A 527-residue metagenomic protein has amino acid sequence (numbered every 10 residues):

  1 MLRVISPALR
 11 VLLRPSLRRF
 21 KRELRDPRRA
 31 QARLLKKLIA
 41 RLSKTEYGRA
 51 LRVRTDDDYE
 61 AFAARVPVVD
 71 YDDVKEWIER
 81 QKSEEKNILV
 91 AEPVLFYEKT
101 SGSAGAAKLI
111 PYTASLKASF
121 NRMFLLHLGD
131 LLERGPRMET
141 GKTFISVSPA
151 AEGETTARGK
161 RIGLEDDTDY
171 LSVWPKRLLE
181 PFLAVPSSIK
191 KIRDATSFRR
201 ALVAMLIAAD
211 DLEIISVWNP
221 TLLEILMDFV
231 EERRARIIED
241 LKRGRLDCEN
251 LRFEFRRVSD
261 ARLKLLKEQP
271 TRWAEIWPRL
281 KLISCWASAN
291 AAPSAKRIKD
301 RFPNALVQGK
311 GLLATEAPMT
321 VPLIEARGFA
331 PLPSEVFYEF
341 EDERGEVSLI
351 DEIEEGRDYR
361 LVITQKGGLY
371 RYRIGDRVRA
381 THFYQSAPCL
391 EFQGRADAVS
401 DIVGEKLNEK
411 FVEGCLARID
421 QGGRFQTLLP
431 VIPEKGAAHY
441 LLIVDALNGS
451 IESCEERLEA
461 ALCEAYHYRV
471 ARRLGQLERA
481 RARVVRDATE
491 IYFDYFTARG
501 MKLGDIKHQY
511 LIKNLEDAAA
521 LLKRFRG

Functional and structural regions predicted by a protein language model:
M1-K37, R41-R54, Y59-A61, K142-F144 (+3 more regions): AMP-binding adenylation
R29, R33-K37, R41-Y97, L109-S115 (+3 more regions): Active-site diphosphate/adenylate-binding microenvironment
L42, T100-S103, I298, L313: Conserved S/T- and glycine-rich ATP-binding loop of Class I adenylate-forming
K82-E85, A106-T113, V185-S187, A208-D211: Short acidic, glycine/Ser/Thr-rich loop/turn "cap" segments at secondary-structure junctions
E84-L89, Y97-E98, L131-R134, A201-M205 (+2 more regions): Catalytic micro-motifs at enzyme active sites that drive phosphoryl/nucleotidyl and oxygen chemistry
V94-L109, P278-R279, A438-Y440: Glycine-rich, often proline-containing surface loops adjacent to acidic residues and nearby aromatics that form
P111, L116-F120, N304-V307, L313-T315: Long, hydrophobic, well-ordered secondary-structure blocks that form the structural core and pocket-lining surfaces
T320: Conserved phosphate-binding catalytic cores of ATP/NTP-utilizing and phosphoryl-transfer enzymes
